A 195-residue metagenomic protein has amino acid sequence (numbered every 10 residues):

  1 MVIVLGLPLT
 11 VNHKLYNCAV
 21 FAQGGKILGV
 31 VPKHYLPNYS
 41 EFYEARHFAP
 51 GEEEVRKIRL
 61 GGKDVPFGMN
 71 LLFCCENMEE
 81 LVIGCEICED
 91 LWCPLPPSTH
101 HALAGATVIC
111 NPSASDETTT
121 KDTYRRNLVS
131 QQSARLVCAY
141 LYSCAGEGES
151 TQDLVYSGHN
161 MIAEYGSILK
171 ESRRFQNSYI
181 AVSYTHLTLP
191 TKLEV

Functional and structural regions predicted by a protein language model:
M1-L189, L193: Enzyme catalytic cores with a strong preference for nitrogen-chemistry domains
